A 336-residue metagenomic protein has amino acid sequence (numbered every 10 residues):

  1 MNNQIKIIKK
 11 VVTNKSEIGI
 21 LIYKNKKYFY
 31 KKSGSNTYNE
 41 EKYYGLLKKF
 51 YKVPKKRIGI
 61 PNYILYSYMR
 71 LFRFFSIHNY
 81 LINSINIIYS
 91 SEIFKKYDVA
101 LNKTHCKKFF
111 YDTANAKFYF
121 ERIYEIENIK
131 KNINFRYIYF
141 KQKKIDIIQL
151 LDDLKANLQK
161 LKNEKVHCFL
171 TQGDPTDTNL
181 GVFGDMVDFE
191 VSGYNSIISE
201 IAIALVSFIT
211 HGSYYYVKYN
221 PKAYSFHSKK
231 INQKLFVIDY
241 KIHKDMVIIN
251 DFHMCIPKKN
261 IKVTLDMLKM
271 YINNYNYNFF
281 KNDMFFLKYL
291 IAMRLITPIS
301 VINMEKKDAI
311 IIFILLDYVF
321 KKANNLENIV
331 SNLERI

Functional and structural regions predicted by a protein language model:
M1-K9, Y38-E40, N276-I336: Regulatory N- and C-terminal appendages and interdomain linkers associated with kinase/kinase-like NTP transferase
K15-E41: ATP-binding glycine-rich loop module of kinase domains
K48-Y63: Conserved HxN/HPN-centered segment at the entrance to the catalytic loop of eukaryotic protein kinase-like domains
I64-N79: Short pocket-lining segment of the protein kinase catalytic domain that shapes the ATP-binding cleft
F75-I123, I147-T171: Conserved kinase catalytic-core helix
D174-G181: Catalytic-loop signature of eukaryotic-like protein kinases
V187-G193: Activation of the activation-loop gatekeeper triad in protein kinase-fold domains
I198-Y275, I291-E305: Active-site activation/catalytic loop segments of kinase-like enzymes and analogous catalytic loops in related
